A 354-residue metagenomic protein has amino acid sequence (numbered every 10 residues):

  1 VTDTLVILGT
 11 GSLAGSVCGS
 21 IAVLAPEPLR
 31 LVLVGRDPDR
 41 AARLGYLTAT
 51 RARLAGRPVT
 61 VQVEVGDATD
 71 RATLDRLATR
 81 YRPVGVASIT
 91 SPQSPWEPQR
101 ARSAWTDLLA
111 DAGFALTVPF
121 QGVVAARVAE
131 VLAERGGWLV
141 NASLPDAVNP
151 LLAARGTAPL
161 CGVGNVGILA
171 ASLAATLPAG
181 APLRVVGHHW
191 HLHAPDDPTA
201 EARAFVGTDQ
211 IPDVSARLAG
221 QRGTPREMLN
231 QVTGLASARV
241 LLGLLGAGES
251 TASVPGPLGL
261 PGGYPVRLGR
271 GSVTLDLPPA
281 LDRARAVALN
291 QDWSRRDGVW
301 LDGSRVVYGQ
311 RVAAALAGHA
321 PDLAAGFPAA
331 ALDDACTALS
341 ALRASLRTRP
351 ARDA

Functional and structural regions predicted by a protein language model:
T10-G11: Glycine-rich Rossmann-fold phosphate-binding loop(s) that bind the pyrophosphate of adenine dinucleotide cofactors
A14-G15: N-terminal Rossmann-fold NAD(P) dinucleotide-binding loop
V23, E27-V59: Glycine-rich phosphate-binding loop and adjoining beta1-alpha1-beta2 segment of Rossmann-like nucleotide-binding folds
G66-Y81: Conserved Rossmann-fold cofactor-binding substructure of NAD(P)-dependent oxidoreductases
I89-W96: Conserved NAD(P)H cofactor-binding loop of Rossmann-fold oxidoreductase domains
D107-R135: NAD(P)-cofactor binding segment of oxidoreductase domains
R127-A133, G137-D209, N230-Q231: Rossmann-like dinucleotide-binding core of oxidoreductases
A175-A354: Long, compositionally biased stretches enriched for glycine and/or charged residues
